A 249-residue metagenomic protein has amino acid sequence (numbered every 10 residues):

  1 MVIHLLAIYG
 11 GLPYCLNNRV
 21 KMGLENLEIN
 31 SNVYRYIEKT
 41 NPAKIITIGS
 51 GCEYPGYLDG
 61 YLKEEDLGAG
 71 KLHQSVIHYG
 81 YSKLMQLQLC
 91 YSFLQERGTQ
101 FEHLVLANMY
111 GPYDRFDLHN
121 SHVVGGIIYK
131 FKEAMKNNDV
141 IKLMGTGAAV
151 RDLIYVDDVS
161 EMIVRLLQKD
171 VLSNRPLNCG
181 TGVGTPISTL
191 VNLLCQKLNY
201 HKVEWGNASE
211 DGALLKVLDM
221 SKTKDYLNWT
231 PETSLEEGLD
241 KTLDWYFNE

Functional and structural regions predicted by a protein language model:
M1-E25: NAD(P)H-binding glycine-rich loop region in Rossmannoid oxidoreductase-like domains and their noncatalytic homologs
H4, S31-V76, E102: Conserved Rossmann-fold NAD(P)-dependent oxidoreductase catalytic core, especially the SDR/UDP-sugar
L12, T47-K63, H78-L84, E96-R97 (+1 more regions): Conserved catalytic-site region of short-chain dehydrogenase/reductase
L16-S31, R35, P42, Y81: Catalytic Tyr-X3-Lys loop
G23-L27, K71, S75-L87, D117-G125 (+2 more regions): Short-chain dehydrogenase/reductase
N30-S31, L84-Y91, V124-Y129, S160-E161: Conserved active-site helix of classical SDR/Rossmann-fold NAD(P)-dependent CH-OH oxidoreductases
G49-S50, L87-R115, G125-I127, M135-L143: Conserved beta-loop-beta element that borders a ligand/cofactor-binding pocket
I127, E133-E249: C-terminal substrate-binding subdomain of Rossmann-fold SDR/epimerase-dehydratase oxidoreductases
